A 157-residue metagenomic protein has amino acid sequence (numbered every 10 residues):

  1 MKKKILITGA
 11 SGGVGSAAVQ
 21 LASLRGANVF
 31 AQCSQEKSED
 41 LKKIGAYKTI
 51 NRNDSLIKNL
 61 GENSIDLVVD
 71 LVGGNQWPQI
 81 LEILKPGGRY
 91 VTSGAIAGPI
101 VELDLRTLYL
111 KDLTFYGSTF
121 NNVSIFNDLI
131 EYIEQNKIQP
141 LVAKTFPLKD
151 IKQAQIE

Functional and structural regions predicted by a protein language model:
M1-G9: NAD(P)H dinucleotide-binding glycine-rich loop of Rossmann-like/cofactor-binding domains, especially the beta1-alpha1
I7, S23-Q76: Adenosine-nucleotide cofactor-binding segment
A10, A95: NAD(P)H cofactor-binding loop motif with strongest signal on the N-terminal glycine-rich segment
S11, G15, V19: N-terminal Rossmann NAD(P)H-binding glycine-rich loop of SDR-like oxidoreductase domains
L84-K85: Helix-to-beta-strand junctions that scaffold the AdoMet/dcAdoMet cofactor pocket in Class I SAM-dependent enzymes
G88-R89, L113: Glycine-centered, small-residue-biased loops immediately flanking beta-strands in adenine/cofactor-binding cores
I96-L110: Rossmann-fold NAD(P)-binding glycine/threonine-rich loop
V123-E157: C-terminal hydrophobic helical "lid"/dimerization subdomain of Rossmann-like NAD(P)H-dependent oxidoreductases
